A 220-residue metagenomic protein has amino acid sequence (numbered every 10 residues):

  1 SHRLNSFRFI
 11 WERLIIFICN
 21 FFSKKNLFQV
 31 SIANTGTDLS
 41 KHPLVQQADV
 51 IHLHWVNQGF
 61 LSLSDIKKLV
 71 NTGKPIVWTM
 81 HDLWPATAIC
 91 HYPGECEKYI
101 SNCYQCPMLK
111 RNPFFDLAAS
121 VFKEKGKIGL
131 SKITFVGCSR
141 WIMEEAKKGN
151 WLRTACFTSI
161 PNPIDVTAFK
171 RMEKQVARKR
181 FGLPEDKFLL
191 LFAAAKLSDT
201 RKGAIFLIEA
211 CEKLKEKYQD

Functional and structural regions predicted by a protein language model:
S1-R3, D65, A88-P93, K98 (+3 more regions): Short aromatic-enriched loop/helix-cap "lid" or pocket-rim segments at secondary-structure transitions that line
R3-L27, W78-E124: Acceptor-binding helix/loop patch of EC 2.4 sugar-transfer enzymes, predominantly nucleotide-sugar-dependent
S40-F60, T72-H81: Short N-terminal targeting/anchoring amphipathic segment
P75-V77, T134, C156, F188: Proline-centered loop/turn at the N-terminus of a beta-strand
T87-Y92, N112-S159, I164-K174: A short, active-site helix/loop in glycosyltransferases that binds the activated sugar's phosphate group
N150-R153, K213-D220: Short helix-capping segments at alpha-helix termini
M172-L189, Y218: Nucleotide-sugar donor-binding and catalytic loop/hinge architecture of NDP-sugar-dependent glycosyltransferases
P184-K202, I208-C211: Conserved donor-binding/catalytic core segment of Leloir-type glycosyltransferases
